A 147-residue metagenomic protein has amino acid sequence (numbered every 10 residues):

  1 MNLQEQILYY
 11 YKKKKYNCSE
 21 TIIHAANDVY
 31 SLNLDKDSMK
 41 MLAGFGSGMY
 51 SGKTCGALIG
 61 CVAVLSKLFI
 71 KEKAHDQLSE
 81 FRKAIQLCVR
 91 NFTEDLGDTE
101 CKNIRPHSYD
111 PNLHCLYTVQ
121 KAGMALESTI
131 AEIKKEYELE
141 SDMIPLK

Functional and structural regions predicted by a protein language model:
M1-K14: Polybasic, low-complexity association/targeting segments
N2, N17, T21, K36 (+6 more regions): Conserved active-site and cofactor/substrate-binding residues in soluble primary-metabolism enzymes
K13-Y16, G52-K53: Structural motif
I23-A43, T93-T99: Acidic-glycine-rich active-site phosphate/pyrophosphate-binding loop
H24-D28, A63-I70, M124-S128: Short glycine/serine- and small hydrophobic-enriched flexible loop segments
V29-K40, S66-A84: Phosphate-handling active-site elements
G44-K67: Glycine/serine-rich anion-binding loops at beta->alpha junctions that coordinate negatively charged ligand groups
F81-K147: C-terminal binding/interaction regions
